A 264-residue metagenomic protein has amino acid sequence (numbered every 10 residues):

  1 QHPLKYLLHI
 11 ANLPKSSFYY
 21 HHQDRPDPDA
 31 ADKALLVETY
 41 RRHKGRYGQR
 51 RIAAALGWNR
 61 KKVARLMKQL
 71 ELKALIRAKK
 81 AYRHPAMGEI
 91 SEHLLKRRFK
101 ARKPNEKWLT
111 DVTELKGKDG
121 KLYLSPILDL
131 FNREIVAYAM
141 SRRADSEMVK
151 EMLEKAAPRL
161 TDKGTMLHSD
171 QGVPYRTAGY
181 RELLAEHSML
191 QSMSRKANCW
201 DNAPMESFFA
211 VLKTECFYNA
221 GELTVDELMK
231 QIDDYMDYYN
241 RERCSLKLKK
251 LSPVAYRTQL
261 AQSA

Functional and structural regions predicted by a protein language model:
Q1-A264: Charged DNA-binding/catalytic regions of mobile-element recombinases
